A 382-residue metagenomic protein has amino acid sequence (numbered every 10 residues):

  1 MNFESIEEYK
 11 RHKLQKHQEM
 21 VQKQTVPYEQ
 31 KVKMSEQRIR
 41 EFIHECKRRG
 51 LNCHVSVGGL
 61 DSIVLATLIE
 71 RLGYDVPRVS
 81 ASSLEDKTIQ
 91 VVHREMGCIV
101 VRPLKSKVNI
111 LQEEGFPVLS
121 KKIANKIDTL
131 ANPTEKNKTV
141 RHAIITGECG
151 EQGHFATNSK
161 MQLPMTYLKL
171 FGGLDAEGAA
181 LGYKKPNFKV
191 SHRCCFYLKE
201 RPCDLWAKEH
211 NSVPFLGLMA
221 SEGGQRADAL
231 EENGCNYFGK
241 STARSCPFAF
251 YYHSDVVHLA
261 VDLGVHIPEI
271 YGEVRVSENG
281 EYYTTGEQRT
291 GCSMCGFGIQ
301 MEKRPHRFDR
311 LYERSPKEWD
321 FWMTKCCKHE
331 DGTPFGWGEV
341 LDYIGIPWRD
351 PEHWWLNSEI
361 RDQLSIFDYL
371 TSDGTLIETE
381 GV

Functional and structural regions predicted by a protein language model:
N2-V21, L51, S241, H253-V382: ATP/NTP-dependent adenylation/nucleotidyl-transfer catalytic domains that generate, transfer, or process NMP-activated
N2-V256, A260, E380-V382: ATP-dependent adenylation/nucleotidyltransferase module used to activate substrates
